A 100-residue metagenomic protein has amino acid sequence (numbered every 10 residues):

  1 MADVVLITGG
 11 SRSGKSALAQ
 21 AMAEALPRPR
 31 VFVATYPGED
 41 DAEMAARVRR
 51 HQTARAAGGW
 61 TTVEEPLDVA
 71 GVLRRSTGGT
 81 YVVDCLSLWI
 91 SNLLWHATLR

Functional and structural regions predicted by a protein language model:
A2-R74: Conserved P-loop
E64-R100: Phosphate-binding/switch loop-helix module in NTP-utilizing enzymes
